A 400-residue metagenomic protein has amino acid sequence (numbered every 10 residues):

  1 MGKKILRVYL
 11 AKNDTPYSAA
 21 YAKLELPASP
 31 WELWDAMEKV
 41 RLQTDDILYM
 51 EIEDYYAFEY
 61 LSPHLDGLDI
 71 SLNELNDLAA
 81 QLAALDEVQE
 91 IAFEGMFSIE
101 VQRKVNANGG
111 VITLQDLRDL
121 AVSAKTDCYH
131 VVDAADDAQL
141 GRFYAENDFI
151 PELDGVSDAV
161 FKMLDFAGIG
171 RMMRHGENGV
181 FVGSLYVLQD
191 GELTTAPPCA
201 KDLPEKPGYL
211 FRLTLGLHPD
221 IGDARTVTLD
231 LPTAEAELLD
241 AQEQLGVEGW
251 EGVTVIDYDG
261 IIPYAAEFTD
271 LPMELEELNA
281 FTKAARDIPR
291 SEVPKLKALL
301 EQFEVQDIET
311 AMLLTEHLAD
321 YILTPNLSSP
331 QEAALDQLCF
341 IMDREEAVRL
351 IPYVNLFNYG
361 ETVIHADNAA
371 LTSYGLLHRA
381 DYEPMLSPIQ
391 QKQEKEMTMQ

Functional and structural regions predicted by a protein language model:
M1-D46, G208-L245: N-terminal ordered "arm"
E25, D165, D230, N355 (+1 more regions): Helix N-cap / beta->alpha transition motif
W31-W34, D165, W250: A residue-identity detector for tryptophan
A36-V160, V187-L210, A224, P232-V348 (+2 more regions): Mixed-charge (acidic/basic) macromolecular-recognition segments
D158-R212, A347-I364, N368-L371: Extended, Lys/Arg-enriched charged tracts that mediate electrostatic binding to polyanionic substrates
D165, N355, I389-Q400: Non-Sec secretion/translocation targeting segments of pathogen effectors
